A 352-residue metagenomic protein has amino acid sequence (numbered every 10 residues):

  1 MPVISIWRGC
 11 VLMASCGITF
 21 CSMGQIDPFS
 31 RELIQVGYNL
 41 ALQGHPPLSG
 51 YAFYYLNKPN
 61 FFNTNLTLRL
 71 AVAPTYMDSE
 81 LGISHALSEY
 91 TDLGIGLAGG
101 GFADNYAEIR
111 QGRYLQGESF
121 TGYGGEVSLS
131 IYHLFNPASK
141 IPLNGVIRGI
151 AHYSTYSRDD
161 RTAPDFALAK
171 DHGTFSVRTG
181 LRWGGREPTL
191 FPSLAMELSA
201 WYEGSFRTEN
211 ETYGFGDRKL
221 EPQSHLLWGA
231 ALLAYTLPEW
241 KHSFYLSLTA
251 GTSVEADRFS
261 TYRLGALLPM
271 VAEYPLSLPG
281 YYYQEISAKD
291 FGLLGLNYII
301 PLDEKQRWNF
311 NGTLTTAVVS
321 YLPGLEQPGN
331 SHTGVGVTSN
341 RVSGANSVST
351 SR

Functional and structural regions predicted by a protein language model:
P2, S22-G99, A103-Y106, G173-S193 (+6 more regions): Outer-membrane beta-barrel initiation region
R8-T19: Bacterial N-terminal signal peptides
I26-S30, V36, T174-L314, L322: C-terminal outer-membrane beta-barrel translocator/porin domains of Gram-negative envelope proteins and their
V36-L40, L66-V72, L93-Q111, G145-Y153 (+6 more regions): Transmembrane beta-barrel strands of outer-membrane/channel proteins
L42-G44, N60, Y76-D78, T91 (+10 more regions): Gram-negative outer-membrane beta-barrel proteins
T67-L68, G112-E118, R161-L168, N210-L220 (+2 more regions): Extracellular loop and loop/strand-boundary signature of outer-membrane beta-barrel proteins
G94-A138, S349-S351: Outer-membrane beta-barrel translocator/channel fold
S130-V177, R182-T189, S193-A195: Intrinsically disordered, low-complexity linker/loop segments enriched in Gly/Pro and charged/polar residues
